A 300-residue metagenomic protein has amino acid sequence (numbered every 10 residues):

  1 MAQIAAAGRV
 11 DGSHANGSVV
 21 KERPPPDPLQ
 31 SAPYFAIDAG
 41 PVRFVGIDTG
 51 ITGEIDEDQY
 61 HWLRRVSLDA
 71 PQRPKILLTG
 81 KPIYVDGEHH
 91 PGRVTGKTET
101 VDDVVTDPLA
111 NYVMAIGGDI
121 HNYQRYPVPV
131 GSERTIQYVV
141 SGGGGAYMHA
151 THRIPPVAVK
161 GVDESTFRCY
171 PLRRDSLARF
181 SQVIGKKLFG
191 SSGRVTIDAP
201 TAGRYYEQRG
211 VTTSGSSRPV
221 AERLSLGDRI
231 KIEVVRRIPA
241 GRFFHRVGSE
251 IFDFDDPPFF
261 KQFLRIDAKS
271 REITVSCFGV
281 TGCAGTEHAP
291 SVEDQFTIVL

Functional and structural regions predicted by a protein language model:
M1-K75, P82-M114, I120-L300: Metal-dependent phosphoesterase/phosphodiesterase active-site architecture
